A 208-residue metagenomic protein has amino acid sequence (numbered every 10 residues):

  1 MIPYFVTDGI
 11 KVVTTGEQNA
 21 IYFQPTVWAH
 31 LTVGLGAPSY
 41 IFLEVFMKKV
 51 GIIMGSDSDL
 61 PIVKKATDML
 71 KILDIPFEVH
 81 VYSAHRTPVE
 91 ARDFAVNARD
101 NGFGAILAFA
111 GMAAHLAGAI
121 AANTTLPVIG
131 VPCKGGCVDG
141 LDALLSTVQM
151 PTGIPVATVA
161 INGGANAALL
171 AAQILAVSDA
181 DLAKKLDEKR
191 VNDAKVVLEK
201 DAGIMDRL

Functional and structural regions predicted by a protein language model:
T32-F46: Short, Lys/Arg-enriched N-terminal segments with co-localized hydrophobic residues within the first ~10-30 amino acids
V50-R86: Glycine-rich phosphate/diphosphate-binding loop of Rossmann-like nucleotide-binding domains
S58, L141-R207: C-terminal binding/interaction regions
T67, R92-A95, A122, D139-P151: Active-site-proximal loop->helix
Y82-R99: N-terminal beta-loop-helix "entrance" segment that forms/cooperates in small-molecule cofactor or anionic ligand
F94-P132: Glycine-rich phosphate-binding loop
